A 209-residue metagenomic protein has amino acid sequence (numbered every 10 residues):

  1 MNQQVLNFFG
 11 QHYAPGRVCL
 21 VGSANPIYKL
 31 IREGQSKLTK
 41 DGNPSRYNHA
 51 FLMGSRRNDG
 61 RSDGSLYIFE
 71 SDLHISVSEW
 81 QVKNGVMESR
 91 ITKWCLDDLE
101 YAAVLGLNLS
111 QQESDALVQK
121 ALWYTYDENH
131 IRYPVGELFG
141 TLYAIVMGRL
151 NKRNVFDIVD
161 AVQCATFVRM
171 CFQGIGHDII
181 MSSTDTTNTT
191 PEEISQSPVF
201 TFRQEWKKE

Functional and structural regions predicted by a protein language model:
M1-E209: Cysteine-nucleophile amide-bond enzymes
